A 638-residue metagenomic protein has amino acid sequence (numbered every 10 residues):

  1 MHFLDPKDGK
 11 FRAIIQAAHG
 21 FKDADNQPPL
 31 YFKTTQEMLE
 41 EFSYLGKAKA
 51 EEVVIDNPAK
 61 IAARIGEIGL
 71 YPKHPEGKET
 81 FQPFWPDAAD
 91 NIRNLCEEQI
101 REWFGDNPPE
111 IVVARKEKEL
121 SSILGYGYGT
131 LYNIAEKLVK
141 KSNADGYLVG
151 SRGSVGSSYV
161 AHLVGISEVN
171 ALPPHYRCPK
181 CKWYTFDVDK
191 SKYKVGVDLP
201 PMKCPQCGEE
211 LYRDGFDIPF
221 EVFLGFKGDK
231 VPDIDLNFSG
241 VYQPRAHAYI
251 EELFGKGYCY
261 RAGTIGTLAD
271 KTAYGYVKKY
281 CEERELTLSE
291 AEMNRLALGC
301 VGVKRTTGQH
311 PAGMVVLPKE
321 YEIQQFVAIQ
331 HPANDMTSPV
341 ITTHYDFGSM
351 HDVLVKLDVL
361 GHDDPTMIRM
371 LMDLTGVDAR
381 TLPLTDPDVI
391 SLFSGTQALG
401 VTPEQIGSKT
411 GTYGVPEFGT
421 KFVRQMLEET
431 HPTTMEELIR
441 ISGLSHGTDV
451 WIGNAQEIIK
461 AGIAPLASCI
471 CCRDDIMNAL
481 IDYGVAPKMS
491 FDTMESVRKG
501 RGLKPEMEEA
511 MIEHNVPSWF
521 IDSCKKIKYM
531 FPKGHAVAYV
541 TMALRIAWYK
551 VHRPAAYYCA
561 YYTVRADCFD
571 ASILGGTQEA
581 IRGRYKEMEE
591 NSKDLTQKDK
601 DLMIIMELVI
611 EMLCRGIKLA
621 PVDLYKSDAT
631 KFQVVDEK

Functional and structural regions predicted by a protein language model:
F3, I14-A18, K22, F81-K638: Noncatalytic, beta-rich nucleic-acid-contacting surfaces in large DNA/RNA-processing enzymes
D5-K7: Short active-site-adjacent structural elements
G9-E97: Active-site or pore-adjacent capping/gating segments
